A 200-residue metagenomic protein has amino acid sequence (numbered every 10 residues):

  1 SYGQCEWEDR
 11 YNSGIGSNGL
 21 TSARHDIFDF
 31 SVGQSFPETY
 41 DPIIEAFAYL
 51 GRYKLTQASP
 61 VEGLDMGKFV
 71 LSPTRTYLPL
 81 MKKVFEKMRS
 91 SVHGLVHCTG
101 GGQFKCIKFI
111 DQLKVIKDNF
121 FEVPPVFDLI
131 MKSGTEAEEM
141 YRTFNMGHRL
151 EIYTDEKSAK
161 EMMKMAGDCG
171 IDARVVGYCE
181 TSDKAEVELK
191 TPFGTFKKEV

Functional and structural regions predicted by a protein language model:
S1-V200: Helix-biased detector of long, well-ordered alpha-helical tracts
